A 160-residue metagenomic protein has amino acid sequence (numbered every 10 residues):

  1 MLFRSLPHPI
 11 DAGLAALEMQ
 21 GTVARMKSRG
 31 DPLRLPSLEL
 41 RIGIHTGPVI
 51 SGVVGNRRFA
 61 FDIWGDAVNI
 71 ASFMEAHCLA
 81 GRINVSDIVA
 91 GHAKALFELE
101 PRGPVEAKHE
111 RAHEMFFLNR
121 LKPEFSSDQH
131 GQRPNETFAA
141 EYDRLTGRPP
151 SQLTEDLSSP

Functional and structural regions predicted by a protein language model:
M1-D11, R25-D66, H92-L96, E114-F116: Catalytic core of nucleotidyl cyclases, primarily class III adenylyl/guanylyl cyclases
I10-G21: Amphipathic alpha-helical segments that line or abut small-molecule/effector binding pockets and mediate allosteric
A24, I63, A140-R144: Polar/charged alpha-helical tracts
K27, H45-T46, D66-D87: Catalytic/regulatory signature loops of cyclic-dinucleotide turnover enzymes and related class III nucleotidyl cyclases
V49-S51, H77-P160: Cytosolic regulatory/linker segments at or just downstream of nucleotide-handling modules in signal-transduction
V53-R58, I63-V68, S72, G103 (+2 more regions): Solvent-exposed, flexible loop/coil residues
